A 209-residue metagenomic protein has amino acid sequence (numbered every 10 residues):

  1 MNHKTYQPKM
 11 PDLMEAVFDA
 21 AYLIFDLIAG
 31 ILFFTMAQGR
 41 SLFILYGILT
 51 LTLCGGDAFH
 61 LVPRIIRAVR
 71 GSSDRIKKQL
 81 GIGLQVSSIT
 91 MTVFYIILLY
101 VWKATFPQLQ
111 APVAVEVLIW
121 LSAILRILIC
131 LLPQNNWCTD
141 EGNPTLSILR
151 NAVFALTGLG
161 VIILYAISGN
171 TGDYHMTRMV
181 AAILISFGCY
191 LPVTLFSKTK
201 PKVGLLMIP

Functional and structural regions predicted by a protein language model:
N2-P209: Polytopic alpha-helical membrane-helix bundles and their juxtamembrane interface segments in multi-pass membrane
